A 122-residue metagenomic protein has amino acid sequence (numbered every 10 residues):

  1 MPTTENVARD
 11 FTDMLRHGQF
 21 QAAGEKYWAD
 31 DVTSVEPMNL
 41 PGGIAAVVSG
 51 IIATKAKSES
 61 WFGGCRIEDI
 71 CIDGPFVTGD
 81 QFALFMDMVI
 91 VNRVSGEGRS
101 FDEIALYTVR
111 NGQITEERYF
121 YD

Functional and structural regions predicted by a protein language model:
M1-G18, K26-Y27, K55, V94-S95 (+1 more regions): Terminal "cap-and-tail" regions of soluble proteins that handle hydrophobic small molecules
N6, Q21, E25-G79: A solvent-exposed, acidic/Ser-Thr-rich amphipathic alpha-helical stretch
W28, M88-I90, A105, F120-Y121: Short beta-strand segments enriched in hydrophobic/aromatic residues within well-folded beta-rich domains
G64, I90-S100: Short, cysteine-centered beta-strand-loop-beta hairpins and adjacent loop/turn segments enriched in charged/polar
D69-F76, M88-V89, D102-T108: Hydrophobic/aromatic beta-strand elements that line small-molecule binding cavities or substrate pockets in beta-rich
G79-Q81, N111: Residue-level signal for tight coil/turn positions that link beta-strands
D102-D122: Short beta-strand edge/turn micro-motifs at domain boundaries
